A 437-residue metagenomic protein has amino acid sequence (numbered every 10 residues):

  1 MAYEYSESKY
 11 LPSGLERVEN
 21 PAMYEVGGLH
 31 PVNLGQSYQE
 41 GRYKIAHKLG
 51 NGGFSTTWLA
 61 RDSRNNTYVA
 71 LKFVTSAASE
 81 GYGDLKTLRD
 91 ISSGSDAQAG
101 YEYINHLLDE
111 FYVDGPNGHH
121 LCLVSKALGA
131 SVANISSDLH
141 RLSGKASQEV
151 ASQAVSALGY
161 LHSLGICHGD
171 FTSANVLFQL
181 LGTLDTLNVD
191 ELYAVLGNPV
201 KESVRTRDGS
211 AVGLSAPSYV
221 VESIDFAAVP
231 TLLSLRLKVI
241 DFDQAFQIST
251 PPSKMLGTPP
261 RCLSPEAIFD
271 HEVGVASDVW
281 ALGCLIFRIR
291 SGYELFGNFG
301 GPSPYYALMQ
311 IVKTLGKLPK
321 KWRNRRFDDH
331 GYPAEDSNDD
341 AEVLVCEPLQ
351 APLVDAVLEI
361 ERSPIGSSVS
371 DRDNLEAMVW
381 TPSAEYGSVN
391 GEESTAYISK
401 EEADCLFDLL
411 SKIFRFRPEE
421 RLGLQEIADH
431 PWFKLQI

Functional and structural regions predicted by a protein language model:
M1-I437: Intrinsically disordered, low-complexity regulatory segments of kinases
